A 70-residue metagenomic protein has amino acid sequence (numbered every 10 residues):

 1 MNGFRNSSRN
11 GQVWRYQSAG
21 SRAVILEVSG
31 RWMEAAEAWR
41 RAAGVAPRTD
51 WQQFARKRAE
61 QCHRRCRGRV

Functional and structural regions predicted by a protein language model:
N2-S18: TPR-adjacent "capping" and linker segments in tetratricopeptide-repeat scaffold/adaptor proteins
W39-R40, A46: Inward-facing hydrophobic residues that define packing positions of alpha-helical scaffold repeats
V45-A46, C66: Alpha-helical junction/boundary sensor with strong preference for TPR arrays
E60-V70: Alpha-helical linker/edge segments of TPR/alpha-solenoid repeat scaffolds and analogous pre-/post-domain helices
